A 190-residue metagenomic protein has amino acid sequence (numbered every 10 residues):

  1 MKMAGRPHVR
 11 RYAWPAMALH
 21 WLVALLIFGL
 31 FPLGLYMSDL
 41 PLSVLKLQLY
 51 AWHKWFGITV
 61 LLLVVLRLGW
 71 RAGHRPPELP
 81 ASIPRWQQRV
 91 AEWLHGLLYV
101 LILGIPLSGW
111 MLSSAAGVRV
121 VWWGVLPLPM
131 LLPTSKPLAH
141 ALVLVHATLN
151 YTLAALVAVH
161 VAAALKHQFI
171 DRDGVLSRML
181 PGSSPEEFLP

Functional and structural regions predicted by a protein language model:
M1-P190: Membrane-embedded alpha-helical bundles that constitute the cytochrome b-like, heme-associated redox core of multi-pass
